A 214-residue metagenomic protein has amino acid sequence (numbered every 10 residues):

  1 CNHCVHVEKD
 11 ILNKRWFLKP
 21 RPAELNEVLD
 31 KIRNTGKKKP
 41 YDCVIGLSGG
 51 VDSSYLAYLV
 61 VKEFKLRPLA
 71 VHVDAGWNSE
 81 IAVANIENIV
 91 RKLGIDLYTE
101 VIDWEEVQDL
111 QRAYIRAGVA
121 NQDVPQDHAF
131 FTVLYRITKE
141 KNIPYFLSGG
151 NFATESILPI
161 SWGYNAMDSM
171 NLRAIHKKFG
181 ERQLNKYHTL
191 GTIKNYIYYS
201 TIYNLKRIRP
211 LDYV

Functional and structural regions predicted by a protein language model:
C1-D42, L59-V214: Nucleotide-activated chemistry modules centered on ATP-dependent adenylation/adenylyltransferase
C43-D52: Short, glycine-rich nucleotide/cofactor-binding loops
Y55-L56: Hydrophobic positions on the alpha1 helix immediately C-terminal to the Walker A/P-loop
